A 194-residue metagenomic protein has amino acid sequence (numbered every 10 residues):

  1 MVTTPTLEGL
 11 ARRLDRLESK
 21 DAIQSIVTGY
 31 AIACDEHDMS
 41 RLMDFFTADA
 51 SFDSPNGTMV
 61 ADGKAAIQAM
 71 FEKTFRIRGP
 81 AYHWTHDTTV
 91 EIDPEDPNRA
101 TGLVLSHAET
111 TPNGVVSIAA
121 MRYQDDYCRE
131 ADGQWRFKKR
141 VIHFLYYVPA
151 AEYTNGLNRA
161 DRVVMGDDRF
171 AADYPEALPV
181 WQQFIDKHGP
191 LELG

Functional and structural regions predicted by a protein language model:
M1-I32, E36, S40, D44: Short, low-complexity N-terminal intrinsically disordered segments enriched in polar/charged residues
V2, D21-V27, H86, P97 (+2 more regions): Binding-site signature for planar aromatic cofactors or substrates
C34, F46, S106-A108, V141-F144: Short beta-strand segments enriched in hydrophobic/aromatic residues within well-folded beta-rich domains
M39-A108: A solvent-exposed, acidic/Ser-Thr-rich amphipathic alpha-helical stretch
H83-T85, S117-Q124: Short, surface-exposed coil-to-beta transition loops
R99-T101, R122-N158, V164, D168-R169: Short beta-strand edge/turn micro-motifs at domain boundaries
A108-S117, Y147-V148: Short, cysteine-centered beta-strand-loop-beta hairpins and adjacent loop/turn segments enriched in charged/polar
A150-G194: Acidic/histidine-enriched, glycine/proline-rich intrinsically disordered or flexible terminal extensions
